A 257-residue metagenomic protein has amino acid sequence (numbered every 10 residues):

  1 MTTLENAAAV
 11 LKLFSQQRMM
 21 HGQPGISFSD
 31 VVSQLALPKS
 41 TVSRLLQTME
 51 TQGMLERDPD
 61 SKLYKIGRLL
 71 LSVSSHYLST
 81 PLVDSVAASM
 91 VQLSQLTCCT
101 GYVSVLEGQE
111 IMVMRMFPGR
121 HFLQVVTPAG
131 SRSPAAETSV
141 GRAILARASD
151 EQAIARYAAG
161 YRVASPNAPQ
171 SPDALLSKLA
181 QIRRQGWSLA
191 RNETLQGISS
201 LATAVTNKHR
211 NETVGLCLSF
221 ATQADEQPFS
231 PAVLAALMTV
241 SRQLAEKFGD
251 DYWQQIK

Functional and structural regions predicted by a protein language model:
M1-L4, L63, G67, V83 (+6 more regions): Short, structured helix-loop boundary elements
M1-T80, R242, E246-K247: N-terminal helix-turn-helix
L55-R57, V103-S104, V205: A structural signal for short hydrophobic beta-strand segments in well-ordered beta-sheet cores
S61, K65-A159: Amphipathic alpha-helical effector-binding/dimerization core of metabolite-sensing transcriptional regulators
L70-V73, R162-V163, A221-D225: A short, flexible beta-alpha/helix-coil linker loop
N167-Q243: Extended hydrophobic
S241-K257: Cysteine/selenocysteine-centered motifs that mediate thiol-based redox chemistry or coordinate metal-sulfur cofactors
